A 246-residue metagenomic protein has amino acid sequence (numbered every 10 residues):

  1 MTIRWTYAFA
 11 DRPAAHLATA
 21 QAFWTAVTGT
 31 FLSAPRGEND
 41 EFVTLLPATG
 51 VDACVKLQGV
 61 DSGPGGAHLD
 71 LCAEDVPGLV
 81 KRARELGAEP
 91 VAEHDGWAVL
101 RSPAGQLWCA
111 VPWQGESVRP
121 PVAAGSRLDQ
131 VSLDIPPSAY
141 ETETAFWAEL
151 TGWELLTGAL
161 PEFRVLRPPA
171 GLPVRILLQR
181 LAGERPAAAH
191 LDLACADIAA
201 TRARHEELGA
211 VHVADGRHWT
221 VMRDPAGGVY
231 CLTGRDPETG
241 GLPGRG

Functional and structural regions predicted by a protein language model:
M1-D52, G78, E85, V91-E93 (+5 more regions): Core segments of cupin and vicinal oxygen chelate
M1-Q21, A67, V111-T144, L150 (+2 more regions): N-terminal beta-strand motif that seeds the catalytic metal site of vicinal oxygen chelate
I3, S62, R84, S126 (+2 more regions): Generic signal for short, ordered secondary-structure residues within or immediately flanking folded domains
R4-A8, V55, G59, V76 (+5 more regions): Alpha-helical context
H16-L17, P64-A104, H190-V229, G234: Vicinal oxygen chelate
A26, D40, E85, E116 (+9 more regions): Generic preference for flexible, low-structure residues
T28-G65, Q106-Q114, W153-A189, R223-P225 (+1 more regions): Conserved short beta-strand elements that form part of the metal-binding/catalytic scaffold of enzyme active sites
